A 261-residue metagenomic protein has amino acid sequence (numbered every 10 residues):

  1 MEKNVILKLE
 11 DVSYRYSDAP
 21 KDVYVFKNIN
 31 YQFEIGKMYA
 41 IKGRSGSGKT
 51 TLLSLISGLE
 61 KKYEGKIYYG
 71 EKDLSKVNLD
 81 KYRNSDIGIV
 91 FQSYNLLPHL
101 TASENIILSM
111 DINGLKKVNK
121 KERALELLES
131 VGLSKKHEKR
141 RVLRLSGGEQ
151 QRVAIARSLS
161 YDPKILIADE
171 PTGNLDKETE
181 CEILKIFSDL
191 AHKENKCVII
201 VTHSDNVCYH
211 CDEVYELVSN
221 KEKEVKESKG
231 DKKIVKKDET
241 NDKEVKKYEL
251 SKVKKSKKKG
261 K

Functional and structural regions predicted by a protein language model:
S57: Helix-to-loop junction immediately C-terminal to a conserved catalytic motif
G65-L74: Conserved ABC transporter NBD signature motif
L74-G88: ABC ATPase NBD coupling module
V118-K136: Conserved ABC ATPase "signature" region
R141-L145, E149-Q151: Conserved ABC ATPase signature
D162: Conserved catalytic motifs of ABC-family nucleotide-binding domains
L166-D169: Catalytic Walker B motif of ABC-type/P-loop ATPase nucleotide-binding domains
